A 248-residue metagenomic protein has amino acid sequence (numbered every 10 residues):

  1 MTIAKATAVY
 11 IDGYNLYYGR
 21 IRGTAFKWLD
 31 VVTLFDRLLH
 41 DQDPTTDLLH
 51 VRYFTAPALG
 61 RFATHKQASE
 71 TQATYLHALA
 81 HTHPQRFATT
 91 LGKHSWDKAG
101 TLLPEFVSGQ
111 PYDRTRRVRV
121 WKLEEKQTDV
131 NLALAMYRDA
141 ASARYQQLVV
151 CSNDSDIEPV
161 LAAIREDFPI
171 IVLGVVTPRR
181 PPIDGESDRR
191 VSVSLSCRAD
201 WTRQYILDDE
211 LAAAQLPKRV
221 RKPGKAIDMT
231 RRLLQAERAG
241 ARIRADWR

Functional and structural regions predicted by a protein language model:
M1-Y112, R117-K122, T128, I171-P182: Domain-level signal for Mg2+-assisted phosphodiester chemistry and nucleotide/NA-binding surfaces in nucleic-acid
K93-R248: Nuclease catalytic cores that cleave nucleic-acid phosphodiester bonds, predominantly acidic two-metal-ion
